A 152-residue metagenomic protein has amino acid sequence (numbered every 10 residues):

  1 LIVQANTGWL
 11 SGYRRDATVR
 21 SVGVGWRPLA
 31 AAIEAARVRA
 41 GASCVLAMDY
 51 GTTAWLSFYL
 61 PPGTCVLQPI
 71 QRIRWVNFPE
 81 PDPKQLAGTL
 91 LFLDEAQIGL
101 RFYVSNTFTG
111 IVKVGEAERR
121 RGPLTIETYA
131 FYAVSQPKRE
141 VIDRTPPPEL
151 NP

Functional and structural regions predicted by a protein language model:
L1-G41, Y50-R74, F92-P152: Membrane-proximal, lumen/periplasm-facing interface regions of secretory-pathway glyco- and lipid-modifying enzymes
R37-G41, D82-A87: Flexible, charged surface loops at secondary-structure boundaries
L46-M48: Short beta-strand scaffold positions
I73-D82: Alpha-helical scaffolding within the catalytic cores of extracellular/periplasmic polymer-degrading hydrolases
